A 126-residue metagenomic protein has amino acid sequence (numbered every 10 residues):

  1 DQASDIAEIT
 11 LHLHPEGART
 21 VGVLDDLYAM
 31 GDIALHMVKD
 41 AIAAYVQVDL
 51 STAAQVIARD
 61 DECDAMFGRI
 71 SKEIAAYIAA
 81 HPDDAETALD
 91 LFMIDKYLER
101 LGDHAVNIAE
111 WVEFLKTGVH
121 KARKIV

Functional and structural regions predicted by a protein language model:
D1-V126: Cytosolic, long alpha-helical scaffolding segments
